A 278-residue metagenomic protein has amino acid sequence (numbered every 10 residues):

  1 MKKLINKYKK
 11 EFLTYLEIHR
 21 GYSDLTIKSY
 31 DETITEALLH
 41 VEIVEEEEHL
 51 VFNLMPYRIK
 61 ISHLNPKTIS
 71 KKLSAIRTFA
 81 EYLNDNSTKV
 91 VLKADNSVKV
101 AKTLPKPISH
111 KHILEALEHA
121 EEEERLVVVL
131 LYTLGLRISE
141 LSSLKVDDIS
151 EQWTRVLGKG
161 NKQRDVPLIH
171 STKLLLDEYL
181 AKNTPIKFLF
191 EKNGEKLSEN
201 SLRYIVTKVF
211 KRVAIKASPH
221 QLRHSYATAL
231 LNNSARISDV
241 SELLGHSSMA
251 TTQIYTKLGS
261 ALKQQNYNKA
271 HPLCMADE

Functional and structural regions predicted by a protein language model:
M1-E278: Conserved catalytic core of the tyrosine transesterase superfamily
